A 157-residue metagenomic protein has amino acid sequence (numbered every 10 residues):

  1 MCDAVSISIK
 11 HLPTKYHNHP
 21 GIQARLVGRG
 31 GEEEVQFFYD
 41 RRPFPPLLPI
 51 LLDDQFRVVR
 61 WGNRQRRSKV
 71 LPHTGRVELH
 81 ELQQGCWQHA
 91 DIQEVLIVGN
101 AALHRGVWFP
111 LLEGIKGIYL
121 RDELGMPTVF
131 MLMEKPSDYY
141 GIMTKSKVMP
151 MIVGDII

Functional and structural regions predicted by a protein language model:
M1-I157: Short linear sequence motif anchored by a di-proline
